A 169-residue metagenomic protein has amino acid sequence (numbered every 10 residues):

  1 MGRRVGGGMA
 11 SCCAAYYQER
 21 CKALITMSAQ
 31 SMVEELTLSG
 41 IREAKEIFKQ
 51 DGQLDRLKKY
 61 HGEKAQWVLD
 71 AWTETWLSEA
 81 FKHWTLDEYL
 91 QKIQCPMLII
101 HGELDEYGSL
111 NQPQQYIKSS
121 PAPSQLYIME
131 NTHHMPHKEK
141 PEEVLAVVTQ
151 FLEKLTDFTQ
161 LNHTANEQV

Functional and structural regions predicted by a protein language model:
M1-E35: Conserved hydrolase catalytic core segment
V33, E106-Y107, M135-K138: A short, basic/aromatic alpha-helical/loop segment that forms part of the nucleotidyl-sugar donor-binding site
E35-G40, N111-Q112, E139-P141: Short aromatic-enriched loop/helix-cap "lid" or pocket-rim segments at secondary-structure transitions that line
T37-G62: A catalytic-pocket lid/entrance helix-loop region that shapes and gates access to the active site across common
W72-Y89: Active-site nucleophile elbow and catalytic-triad environment of alpha/beta-hydrolase enzymes
I93, I99-H101, D105: Short beta-strand/loop motif that positions the catalytic acidic residue of the alpha/beta-hydrolase fold
C95, S109-K118: Short alpha-helix in the alpha/beta-hydrolase fold that links the catalytic acid
S124-Q125, E130-V169: Catalytic active-site module of serine/aspartate enzymes centered on a nucleophile-bearing elbow/loop
